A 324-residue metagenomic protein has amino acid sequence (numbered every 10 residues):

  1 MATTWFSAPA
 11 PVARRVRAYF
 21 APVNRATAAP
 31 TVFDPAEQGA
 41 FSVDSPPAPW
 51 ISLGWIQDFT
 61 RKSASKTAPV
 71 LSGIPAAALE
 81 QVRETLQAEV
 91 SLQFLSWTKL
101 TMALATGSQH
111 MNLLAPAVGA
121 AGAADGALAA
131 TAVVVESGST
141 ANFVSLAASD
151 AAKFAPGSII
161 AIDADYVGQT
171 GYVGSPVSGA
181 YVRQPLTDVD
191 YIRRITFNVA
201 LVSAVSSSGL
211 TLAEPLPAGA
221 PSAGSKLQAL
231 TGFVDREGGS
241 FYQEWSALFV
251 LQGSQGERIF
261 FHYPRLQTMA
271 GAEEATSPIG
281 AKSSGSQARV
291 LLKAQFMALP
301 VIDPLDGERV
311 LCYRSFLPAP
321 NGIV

Functional and structural regions predicted by a protein language model:
A2-S108, G126, T196, I259 (+1 more regions): Solvent-exposed edge beta-strands and adjacent loop segments that serve as assembly or binding interfaces
A76-E80, T187-D188, N198, A229-E237: Short secondary-structure capping micro-motifs at structural edges
E80-V82, I192, E237-G239, G253 (+1 more regions): Generic marker of residues within folded, mature protein domains
Q93-W97, Q252, M297-L299: Solvent-exposed residues in well-ordered beta-strands and their adjoining turns, especially edge/terminal strands
A105-P215, G219: Autoprocessing Asn-cyclization modules and mimics
S108-A130, F233-Y242, R314-V324: Short, cationic low-complexity segments
I159, Y166-P176, A200, E214-L266: Short helix-loop boundary/capping segments
A213-P215, F260-V324: Mixed-charge, glycine-accented linear interaction segment located at domain edges/termini
